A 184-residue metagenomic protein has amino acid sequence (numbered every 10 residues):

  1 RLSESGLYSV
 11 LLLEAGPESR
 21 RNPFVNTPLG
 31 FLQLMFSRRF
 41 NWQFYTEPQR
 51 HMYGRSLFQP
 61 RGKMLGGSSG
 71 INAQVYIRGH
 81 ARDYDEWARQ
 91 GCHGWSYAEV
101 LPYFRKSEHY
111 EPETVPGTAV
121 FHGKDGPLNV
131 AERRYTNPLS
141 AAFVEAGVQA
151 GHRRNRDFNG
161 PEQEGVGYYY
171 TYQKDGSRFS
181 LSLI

Functional and structural regions predicted by a protein language model:
R1-I184: N-terminal redox-cofactor-binding region of secreted/periplasmic oxidoreductases
